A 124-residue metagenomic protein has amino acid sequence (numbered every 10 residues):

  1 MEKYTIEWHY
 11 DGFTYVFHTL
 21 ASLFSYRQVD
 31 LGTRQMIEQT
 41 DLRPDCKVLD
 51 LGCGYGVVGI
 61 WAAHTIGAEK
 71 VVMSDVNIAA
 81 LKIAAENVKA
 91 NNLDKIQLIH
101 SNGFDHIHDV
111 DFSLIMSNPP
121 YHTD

Functional and structural regions predicted by a protein language model:
M1-R43: Class I SAM-dependent transferase core
F24-S25, P120-D124: Short, small-residue-enriched loops and turns at beta-alpha junctions that line or gate enzyme active sites
L31-S117, T123: Conserved SAM/SAH cofactor-binding pocket of Class I
